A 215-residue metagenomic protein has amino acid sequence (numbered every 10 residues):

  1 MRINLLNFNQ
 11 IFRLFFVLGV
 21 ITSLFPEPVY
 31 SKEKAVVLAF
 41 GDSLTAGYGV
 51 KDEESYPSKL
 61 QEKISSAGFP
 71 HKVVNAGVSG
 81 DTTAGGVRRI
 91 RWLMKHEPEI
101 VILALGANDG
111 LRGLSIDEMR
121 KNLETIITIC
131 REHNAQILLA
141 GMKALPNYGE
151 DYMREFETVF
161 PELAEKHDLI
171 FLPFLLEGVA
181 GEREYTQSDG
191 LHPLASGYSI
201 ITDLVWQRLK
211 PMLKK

Functional and structural regions predicted by a protein language model:
R2-F15: Bacterial N-terminal signal peptides that target proteins for export
R13-S23: Bacterial N-terminal signal peptides
V20-T22, K51, W92, T158: Hydrophobic residues within membrane-embedded alpha helices
Y30-S79, R89-E97: Serine-esterase "nucleophile elbow" of acetyl-processing enzymes
K32, K59, F69, G85-K215: Alpha-helical cap/lid subdomain in secreted, periplasmic, or secretory-pathway luminal O-acyl-processing enzymes
G80-A84: N-terminal helical cap/lid subdomain that shapes the substrate entry/recognition surface in HAD-like hydrolases
